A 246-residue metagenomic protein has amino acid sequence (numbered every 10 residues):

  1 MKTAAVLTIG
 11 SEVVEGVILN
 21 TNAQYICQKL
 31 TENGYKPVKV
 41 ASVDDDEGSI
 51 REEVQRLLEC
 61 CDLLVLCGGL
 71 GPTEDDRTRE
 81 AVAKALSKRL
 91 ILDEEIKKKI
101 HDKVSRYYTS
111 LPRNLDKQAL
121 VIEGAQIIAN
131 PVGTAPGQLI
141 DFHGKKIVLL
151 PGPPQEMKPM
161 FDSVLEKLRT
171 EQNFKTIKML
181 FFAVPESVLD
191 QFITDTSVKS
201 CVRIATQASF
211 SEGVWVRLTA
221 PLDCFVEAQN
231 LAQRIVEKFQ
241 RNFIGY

Functional and structural regions predicted by a protein language model:
M1-A41, D45: Glycine-rich phosphate/diphosphate-binding loop of Rossmann-like nucleotide-binding domains
I9-S11, L66-E74, P151-G152, P221-L222: Glycine-rich beta-strand-to-loop/alpha-helix junction loops that act as flexible
S42-I50, E186: Short acidic loop-to-helix transition motifs that present clustered carboxylates
S49-Q55, D76-T170: Proline/glycine-rich low-complexity loops and linkers
C61: An anion/phosphate-binding loop that grips the pyrophosphate of nucleotide cofactors and donors
V104-V121, T134, S197-C201, L222-N230 (+2 more regions): Charged, elongated alpha-helical interaction scaffolds
F142-Q240: An accessory alpha-helical subdomain
